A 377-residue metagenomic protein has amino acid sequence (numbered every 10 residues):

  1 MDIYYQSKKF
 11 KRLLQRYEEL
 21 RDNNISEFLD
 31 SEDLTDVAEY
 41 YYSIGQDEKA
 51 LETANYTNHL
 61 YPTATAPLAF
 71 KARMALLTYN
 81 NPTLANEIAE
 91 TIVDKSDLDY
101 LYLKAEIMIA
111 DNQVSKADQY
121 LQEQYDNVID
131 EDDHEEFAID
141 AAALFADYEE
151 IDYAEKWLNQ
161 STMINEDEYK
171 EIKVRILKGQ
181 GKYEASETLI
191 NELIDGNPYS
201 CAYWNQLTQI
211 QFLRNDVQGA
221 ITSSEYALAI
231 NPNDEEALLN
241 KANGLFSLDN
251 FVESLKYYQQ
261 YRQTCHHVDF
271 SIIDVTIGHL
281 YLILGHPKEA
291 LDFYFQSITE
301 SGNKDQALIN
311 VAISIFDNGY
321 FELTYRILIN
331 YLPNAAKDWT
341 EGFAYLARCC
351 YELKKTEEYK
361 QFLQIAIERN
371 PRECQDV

Functional and structural regions predicted by a protein language model:
E32, A66, D99, D133-E136 (+7 more regions): Start-of-helix register in tetratricopeptide repeats
S43, L77-T78, A110, L144-D147 (+6 more regions): Register position in tetratricopeptide repeats
D47, N81-P82, V114, I151 (+6 more regions): TPR-repeat structural position
A50, L84-A85, A117, A154 (+6 more regions): Single-residue signature of alpha-solenoid repeat helices
T57, A89-I92, Q124, W157-S161 (+6 more regions): Canonical positions in the second alpha-helix
L60, T91-K95, N127-D130, M163-I164 (+6 more regions): Structural marker of alpha-solenoid helical repeat scaffolds
